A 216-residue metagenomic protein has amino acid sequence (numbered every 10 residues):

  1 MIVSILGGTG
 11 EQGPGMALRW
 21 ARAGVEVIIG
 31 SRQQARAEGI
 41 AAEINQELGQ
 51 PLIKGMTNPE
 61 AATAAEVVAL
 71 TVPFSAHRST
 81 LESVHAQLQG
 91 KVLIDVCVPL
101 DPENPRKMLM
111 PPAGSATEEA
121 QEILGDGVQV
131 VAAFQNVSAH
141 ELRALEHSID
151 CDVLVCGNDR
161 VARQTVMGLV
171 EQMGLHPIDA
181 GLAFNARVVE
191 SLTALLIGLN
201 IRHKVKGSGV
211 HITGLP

Functional and structural regions predicted by a protein language model:
M1, K91, C151: Nucleotide donor/acceptor-binding cores
M1-E43: NAD(P)+-binding Rossmann beta1-loop-alpha1 motif at the extreme N-terminus of oxidoreductases
G15, R19, I123, L169: Rossmann-fold NAD(P)-dependent oxidoreductase module
E47-V92, V96-N104: Rossmann-like NAD(P)-binding element
G55, Q129-Q135, I178-A180: General beta-strand structural signal in soluble alpha/beta enzymes
P73-A76, N136-V137, D159-R160: Short beta->alpha connector loops
C97-H140, A144-L145: Rossmann-fold NAD(P)-binding glycine/threonine-rich loop
C151-P216: Active-site-lining helix/loop region of Rossmann-like oxidoreductase modules
